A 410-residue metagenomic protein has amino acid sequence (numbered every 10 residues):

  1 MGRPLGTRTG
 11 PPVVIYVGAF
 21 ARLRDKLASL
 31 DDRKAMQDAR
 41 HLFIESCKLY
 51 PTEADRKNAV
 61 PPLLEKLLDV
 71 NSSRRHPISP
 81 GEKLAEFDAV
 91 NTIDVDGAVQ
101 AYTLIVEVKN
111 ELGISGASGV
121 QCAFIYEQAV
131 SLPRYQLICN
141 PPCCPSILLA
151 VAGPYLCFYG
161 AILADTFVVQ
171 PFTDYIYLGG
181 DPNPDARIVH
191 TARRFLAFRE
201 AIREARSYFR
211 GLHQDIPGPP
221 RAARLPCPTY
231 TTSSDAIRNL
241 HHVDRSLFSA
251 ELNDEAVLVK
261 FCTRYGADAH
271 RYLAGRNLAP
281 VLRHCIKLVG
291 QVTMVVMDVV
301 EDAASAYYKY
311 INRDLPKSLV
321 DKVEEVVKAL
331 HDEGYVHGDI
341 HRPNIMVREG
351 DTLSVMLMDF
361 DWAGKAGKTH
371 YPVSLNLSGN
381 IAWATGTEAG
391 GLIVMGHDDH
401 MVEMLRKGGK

Functional and structural regions predicted by a protein language model:
M1-E65, V189-L196, E200-G218, C227: Charged, often low-complexity linker/regulatory segments
V60, F87-G113, Q121-I125, F248-F261: Conserved catalytic cores of phosphodiester-cleaving nucleases, focusing on short active-site segments
K66-G97: Active-site metal-binding core of divalent-cation-utilizing nuclease and nuclease-like domains
E107, S233-A274, L278-P280: ATP-binding glycine-rich loop module of kinase domains
S115-G119, Y126-T173, G290: Nucleic-acid nuclease catalytic cores
C262, R271-D321: Conserved structural core of kinase catalytic domains
H331-E349, L357: Catalytic-loop of the protein kinase fold
E349-K410: C-lobe/activation-segment region of protein kinase-like
